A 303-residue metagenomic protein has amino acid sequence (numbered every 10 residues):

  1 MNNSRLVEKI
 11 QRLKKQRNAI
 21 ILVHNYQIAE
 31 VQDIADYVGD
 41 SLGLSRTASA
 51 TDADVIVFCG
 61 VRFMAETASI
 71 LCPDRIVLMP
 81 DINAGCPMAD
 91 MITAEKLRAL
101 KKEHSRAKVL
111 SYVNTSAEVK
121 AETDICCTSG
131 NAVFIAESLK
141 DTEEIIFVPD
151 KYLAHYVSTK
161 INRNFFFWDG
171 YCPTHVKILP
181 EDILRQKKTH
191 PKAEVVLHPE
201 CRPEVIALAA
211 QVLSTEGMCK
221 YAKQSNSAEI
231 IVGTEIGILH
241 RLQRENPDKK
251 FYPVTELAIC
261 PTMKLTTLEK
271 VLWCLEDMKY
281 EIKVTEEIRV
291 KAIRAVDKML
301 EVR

Functional and structural regions predicted by a protein language model:
M1-V232, I238-R303: Active-site loop-to-helix "anion-binding N-cap" substructures in soluble metabolic enzymes
